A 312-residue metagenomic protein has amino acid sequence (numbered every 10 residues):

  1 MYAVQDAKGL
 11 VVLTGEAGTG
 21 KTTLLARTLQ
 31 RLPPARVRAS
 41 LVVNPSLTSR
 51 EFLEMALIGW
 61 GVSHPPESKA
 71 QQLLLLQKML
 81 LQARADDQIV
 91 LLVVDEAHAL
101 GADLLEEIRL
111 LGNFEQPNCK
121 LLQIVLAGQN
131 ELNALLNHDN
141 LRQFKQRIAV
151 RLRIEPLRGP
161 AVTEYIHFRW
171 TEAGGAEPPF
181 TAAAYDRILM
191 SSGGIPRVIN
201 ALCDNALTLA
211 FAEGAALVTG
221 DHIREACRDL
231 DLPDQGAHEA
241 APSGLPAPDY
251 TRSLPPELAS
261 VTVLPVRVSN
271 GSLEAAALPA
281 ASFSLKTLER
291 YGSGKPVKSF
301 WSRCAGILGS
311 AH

Functional and structural regions predicted by a protein language model:
M1-K8, R84: Phosphate-binding P-loop
K8-R27: Walker A/P-loop nucleotide-binding motif
V11, P34-N44: Conserved catalytic segments around the Walker B and adjacent sensor/switch elements of P-loop NTPase domains
E16-A17, S40-T48: A short hydrophobic beta-strand->loop->alpha-helix junction that borders the nucleotide-binding pocket of P-loop NTPases
R36-V37, L47-P66: Conserved NTP-binding/hydrolysis module of P-loop NTPases
T48-S49, H64-E107, Q116-C119, R158-V162 (+2 more regions): Mid-core helix/loop region of P-loop NTP-binding domains shared across ATPases and GTPases
Q82-A85, V125, N133-S191, P196 (+3 more regions): Helix-loop-helix "sensor" segment of P-loop NTPases
D221-H312: Trafficking entry modules
